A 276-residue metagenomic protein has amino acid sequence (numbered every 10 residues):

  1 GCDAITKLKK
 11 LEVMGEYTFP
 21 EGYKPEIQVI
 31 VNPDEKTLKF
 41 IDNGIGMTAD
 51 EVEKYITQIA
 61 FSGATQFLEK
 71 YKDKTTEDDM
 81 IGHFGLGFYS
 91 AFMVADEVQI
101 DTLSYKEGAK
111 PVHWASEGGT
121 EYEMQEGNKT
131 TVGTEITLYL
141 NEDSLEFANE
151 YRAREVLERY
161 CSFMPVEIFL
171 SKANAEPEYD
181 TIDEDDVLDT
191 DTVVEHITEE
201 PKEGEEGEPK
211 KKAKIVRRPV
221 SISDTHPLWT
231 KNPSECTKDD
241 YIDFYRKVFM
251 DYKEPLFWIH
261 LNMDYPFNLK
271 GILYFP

Functional and structural regions predicted by a protein language model:
G1-E142, E146-F147, S162, D180 (+1 more regions): GHKL (Bergerat-fold) ATPase N-terminal catalytic module, capturing the glycine-rich phosphate-binding loop and acidic
M80, V98-E121, N141-L145, Y151-P276: GHKL/Bergerat-fold ATPase module in large chromosome/replication-associated machines
